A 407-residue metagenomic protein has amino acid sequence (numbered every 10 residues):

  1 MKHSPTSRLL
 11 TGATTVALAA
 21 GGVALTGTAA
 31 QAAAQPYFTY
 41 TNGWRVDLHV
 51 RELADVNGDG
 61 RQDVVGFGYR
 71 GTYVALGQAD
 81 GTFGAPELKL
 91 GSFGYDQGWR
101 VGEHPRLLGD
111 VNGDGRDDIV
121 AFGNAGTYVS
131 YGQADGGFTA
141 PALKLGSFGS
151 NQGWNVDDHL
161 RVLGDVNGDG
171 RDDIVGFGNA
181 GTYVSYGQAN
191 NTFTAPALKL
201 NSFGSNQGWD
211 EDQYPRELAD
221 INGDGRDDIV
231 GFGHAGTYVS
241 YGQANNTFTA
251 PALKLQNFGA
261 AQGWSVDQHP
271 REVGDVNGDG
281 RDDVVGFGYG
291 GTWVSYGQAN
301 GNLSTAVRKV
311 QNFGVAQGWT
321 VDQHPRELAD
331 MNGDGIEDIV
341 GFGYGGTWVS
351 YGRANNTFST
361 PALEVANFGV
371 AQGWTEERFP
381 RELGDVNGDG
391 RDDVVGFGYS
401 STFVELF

Functional and structural regions predicted by a protein language model:
M1-A32: Secretory targeting and sorting signals
A33-F407: Trp/Gly-enriched beta-strand/coil motifs that build multi-repeat beta-propeller-like domains and related W-rich binding
